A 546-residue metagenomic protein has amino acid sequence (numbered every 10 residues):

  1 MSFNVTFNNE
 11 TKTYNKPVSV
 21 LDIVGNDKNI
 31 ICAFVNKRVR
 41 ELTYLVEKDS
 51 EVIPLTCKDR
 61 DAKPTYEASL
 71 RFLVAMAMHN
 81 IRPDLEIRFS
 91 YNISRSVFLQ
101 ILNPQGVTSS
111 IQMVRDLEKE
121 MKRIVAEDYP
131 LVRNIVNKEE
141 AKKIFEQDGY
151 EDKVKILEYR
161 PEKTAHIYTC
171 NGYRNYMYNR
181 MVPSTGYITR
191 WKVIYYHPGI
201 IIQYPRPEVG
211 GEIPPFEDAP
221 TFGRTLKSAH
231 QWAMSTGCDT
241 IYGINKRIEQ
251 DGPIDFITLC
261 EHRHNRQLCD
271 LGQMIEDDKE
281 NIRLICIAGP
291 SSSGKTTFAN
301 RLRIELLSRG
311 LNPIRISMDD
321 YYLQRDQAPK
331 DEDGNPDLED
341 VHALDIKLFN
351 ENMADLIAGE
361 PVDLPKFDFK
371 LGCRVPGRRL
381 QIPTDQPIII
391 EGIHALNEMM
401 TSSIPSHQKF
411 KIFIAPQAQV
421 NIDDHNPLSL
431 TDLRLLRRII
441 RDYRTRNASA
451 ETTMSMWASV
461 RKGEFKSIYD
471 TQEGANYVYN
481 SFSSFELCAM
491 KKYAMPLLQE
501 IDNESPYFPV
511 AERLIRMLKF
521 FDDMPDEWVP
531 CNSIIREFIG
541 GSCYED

Functional and structural regions predicted by a protein language model:
Y44-E47, E51-T65, A77, E86-S94 (+3 more regions): Auxiliary tRNA-acceptor-end handling modules of aminoacyl-tRNA synthetases
I285-I287: Hydrophobic anchor at the beta1->P-loop junction of P-loop NTPases
K295: Conserved lysine of the Walker
F298, L302: Hydrophobic positions on the alpha1 helix immediately C-terminal to the Walker A/P-loop
I304-I314: Post-Walker A helix-loop "phosphate-sensing" segment adjacent to the P-loop in P-loop NTPases
I314, L323, Q327-K370: Conserved nucleotide-sensing/catalytic segment adjacent to the nucleotide-binding pocket in NTP-handling enzymes
N350-Q408, M454-T471: Glycine-rich phosphate-binding loop used to anchor ATP phosphates in small-molecule kinases, encompassing both
S402-D546: Conserved NTP phosphate-binding and transfer environment spanning the P-loop NTPase/kinase superfamily
